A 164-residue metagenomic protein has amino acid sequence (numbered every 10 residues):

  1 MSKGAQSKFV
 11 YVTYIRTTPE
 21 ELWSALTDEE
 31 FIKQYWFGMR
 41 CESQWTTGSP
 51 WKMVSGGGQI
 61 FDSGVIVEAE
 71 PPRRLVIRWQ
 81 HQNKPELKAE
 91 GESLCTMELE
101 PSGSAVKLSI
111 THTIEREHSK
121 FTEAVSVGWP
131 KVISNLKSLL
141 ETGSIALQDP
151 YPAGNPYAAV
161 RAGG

Functional and structural regions predicted by a protein language model:
M1-E42, G164: Hydrophobic ligand-binding cavity/cleft-lining segments
K3-A5, G56-I60, L87-G91: A generic structural micro-feature
G4, I114-G164: A conserved amphipathic terminal alpha-helix motif
V10-Y11, E30-S63, P72-R74, N155-A158: Short beta-edge strand/loop motif at the mouth of beta-sheet-based domains
T13, S63-E68, S93-E100: Hydrophobic/aromatic beta-strand elements that line small-molecule binding cavities or substrate pockets in beta-rich
P19-E20, V67-R74, E98-K107, S134: A short, structured loop/turn motif at beta-sheet edges
L22-W23, I32, W51, I66 (+4 more regions): Hydrophobic pocket/interface hotspot
K84-P130, L147: Beta-strand/loop substructures that line and gate deep hydrophobic ligand-binding cavities in soluble
